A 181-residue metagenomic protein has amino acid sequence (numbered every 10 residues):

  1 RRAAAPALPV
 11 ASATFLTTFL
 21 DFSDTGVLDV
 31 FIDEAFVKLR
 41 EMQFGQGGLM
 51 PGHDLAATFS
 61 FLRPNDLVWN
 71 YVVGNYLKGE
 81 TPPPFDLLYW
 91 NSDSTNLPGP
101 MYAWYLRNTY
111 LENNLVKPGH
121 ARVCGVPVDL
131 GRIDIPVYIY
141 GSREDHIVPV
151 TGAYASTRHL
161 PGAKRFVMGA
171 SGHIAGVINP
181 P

Functional and structural regions predicted by a protein language model:
R2-Y102: Alpha/beta-hydrolase-fold enzymes
A5, V10, L16, V27 (+3 more regions): Gly/Pro-rich cap/lid or specificity-loop segments adjacent to the active site
A7-S12, P83-P84, V116-P118, G162-G169: Acidic/polar loop patches that form or flank catalytic/metal-binding clefts of enzymes that bind anionic ligands
N91-V128, I135: Mobile cap/lid helix-loop segments that gate and shape the active-site cleft of serine hydrolases
L106, L160-P181: Catalytic histidine neighborhood in serine/cysteine hydrolases with alpha/beta-hydrolase-type architecture
I133, I139-G141, D145: Short beta-strand/loop motif that positions the catalytic acidic residue of the alpha/beta-hydrolase fold
H146-G152: Conserved alpha/beta-hydrolase "acid-adjacent" motif
